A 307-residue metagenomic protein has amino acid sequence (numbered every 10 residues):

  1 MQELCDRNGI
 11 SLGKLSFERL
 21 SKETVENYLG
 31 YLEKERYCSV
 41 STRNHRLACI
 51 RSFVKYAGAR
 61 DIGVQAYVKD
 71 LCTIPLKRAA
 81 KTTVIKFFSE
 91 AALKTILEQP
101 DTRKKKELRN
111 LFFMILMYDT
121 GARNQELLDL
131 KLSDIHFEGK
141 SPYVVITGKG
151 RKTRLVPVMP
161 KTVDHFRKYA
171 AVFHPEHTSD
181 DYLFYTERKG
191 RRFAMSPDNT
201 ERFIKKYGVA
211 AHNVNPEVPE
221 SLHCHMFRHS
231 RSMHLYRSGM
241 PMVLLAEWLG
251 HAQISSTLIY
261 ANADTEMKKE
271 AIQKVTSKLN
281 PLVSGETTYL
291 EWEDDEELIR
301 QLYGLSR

Functional and structural regions predicted by a protein language model:
M1-R307: Conserved catalytic core of the tyrosine transesterase superfamily
